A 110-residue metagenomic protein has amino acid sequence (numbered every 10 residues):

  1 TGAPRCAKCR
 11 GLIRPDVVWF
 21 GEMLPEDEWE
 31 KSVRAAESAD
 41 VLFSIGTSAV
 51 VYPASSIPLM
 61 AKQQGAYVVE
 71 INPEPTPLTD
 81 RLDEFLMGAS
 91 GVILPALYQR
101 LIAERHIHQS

Functional and structural regions predicted by a protein language model:
T1-S110: Conserved catalytic alpha/beta core of Sir2/sirtuin-type deacylases, generalized to analogous enzyme cores that bind
